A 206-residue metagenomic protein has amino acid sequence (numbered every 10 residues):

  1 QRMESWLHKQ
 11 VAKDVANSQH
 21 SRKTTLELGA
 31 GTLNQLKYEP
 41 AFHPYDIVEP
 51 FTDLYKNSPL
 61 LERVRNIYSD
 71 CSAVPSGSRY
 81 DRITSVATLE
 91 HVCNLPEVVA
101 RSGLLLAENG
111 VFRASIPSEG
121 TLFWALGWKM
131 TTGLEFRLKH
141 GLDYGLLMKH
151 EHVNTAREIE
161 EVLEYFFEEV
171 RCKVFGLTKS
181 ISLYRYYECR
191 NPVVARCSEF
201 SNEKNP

Functional and structural regions predicted by a protein language model:
R2-S5, S72, C93-A107, V111-F200: S-adenosyl-L-methionine-dependent methyltransferase catalytic module, highlighting the catalytic core
Q10-W124, Y186-P192: Conserved SAM-binding loop
